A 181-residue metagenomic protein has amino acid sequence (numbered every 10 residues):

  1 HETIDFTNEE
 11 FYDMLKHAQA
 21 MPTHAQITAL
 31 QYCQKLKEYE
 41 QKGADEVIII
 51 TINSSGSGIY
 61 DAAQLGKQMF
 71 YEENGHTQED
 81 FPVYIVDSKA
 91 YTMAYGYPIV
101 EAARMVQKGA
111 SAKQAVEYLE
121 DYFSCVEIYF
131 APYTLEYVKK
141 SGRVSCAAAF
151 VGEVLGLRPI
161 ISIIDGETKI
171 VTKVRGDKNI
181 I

Functional and structural regions predicted by a protein language model:
H1-C33: N-terminal glycine-rich anion-binding loop in soluble enzyme alpha/beta folds
H1-F6, G56-I59, A63-N74, Q78-Y84 (+1 more regions): Mixed-charge interfacial surface used for oligomerization/domain docking and macromolecular partner engagement
E9, D13-K16, Q34-Q41, Q68 (+1 more regions): Replace "anionic and nucleotidyl ligands
T23, I49, I85: Short catalytic-loop micro-motif centered on adjacent basic/acidic residues
A25-K35, Y137-C146: Short N-terminal helix-initiation segments at or just after the protein's N-terminus
Q31-A63, K67-F70: N-terminal glycine-rich phosphate/adenylate-binding segment common to multiple enzyme folds
